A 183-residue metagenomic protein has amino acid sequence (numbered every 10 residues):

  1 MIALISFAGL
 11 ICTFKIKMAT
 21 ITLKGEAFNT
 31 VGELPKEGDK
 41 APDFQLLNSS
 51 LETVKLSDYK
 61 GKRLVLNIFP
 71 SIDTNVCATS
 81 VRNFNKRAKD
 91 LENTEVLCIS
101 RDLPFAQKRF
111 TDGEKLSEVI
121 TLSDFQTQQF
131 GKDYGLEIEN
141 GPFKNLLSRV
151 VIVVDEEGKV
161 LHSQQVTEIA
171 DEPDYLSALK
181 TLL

Functional and structural regions predicted by a protein language model:
M1-K17: N-terminal amphipathic/basic-hydrophobic helices that include classical n-h-c signal peptides and signal-anchor
F14-L183: Chalcogenol-based redox active-site neighborhoods
